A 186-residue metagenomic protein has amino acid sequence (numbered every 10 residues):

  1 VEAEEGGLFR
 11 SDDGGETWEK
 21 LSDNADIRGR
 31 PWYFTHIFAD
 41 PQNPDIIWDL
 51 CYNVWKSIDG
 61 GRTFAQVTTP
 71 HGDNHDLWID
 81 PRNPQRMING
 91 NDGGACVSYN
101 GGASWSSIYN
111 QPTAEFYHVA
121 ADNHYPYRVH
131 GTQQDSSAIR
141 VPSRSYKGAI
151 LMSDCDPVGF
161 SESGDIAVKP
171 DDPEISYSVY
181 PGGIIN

Functional and structural regions predicted by a protein language model:
V1-N186: Beta-propeller blade termini and top-face loops
